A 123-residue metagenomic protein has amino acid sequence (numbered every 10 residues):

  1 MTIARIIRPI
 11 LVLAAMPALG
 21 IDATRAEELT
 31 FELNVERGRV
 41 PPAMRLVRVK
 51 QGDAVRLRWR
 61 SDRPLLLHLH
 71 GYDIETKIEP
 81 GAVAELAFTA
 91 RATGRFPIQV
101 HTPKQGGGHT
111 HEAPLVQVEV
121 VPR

Functional and structural regions predicted by a protein language model:
T2-L11: Bacterial N-terminal signal peptides that target proteins for export
V12-L13, A18, A23-T24: Cleavable N-terminal signal peptides
R25-L33, I78-R123: Extracellular/periplasmic metallocenter environments
E27-A54: N-terminal edge beta-strand
R37-L46, L69-Y72, G81-L86: N-terminal post-signal-peptidase region of extra-cytosolic proteins
R45-R63, A84-A92, F96, P122: Beta-strand cores of secreted/periplasmic/IMS beta-sandwich domains, seen most often in copper-related folds
D62, H70-Y72, H101: Short, loop-centered acidic/histidine patches that primarily coordinate divalent metals
P64-L65, E75, G106-G107: Short beta-strands and strand-coil junctions in structured, solvent-facing domains, enriched
